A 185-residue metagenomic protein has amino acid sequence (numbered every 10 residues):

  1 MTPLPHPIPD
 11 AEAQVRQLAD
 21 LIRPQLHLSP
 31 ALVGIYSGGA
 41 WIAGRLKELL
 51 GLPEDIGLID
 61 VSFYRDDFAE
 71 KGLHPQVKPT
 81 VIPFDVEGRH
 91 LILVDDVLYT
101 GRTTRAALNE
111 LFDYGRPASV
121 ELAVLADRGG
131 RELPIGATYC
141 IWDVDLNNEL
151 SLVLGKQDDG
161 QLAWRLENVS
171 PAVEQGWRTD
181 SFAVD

Functional and structural regions predicted by a protein language model:
M1-L28: Active-site-facing substrate-recognition patch
T2-L4, N109-D185: PRPP-dependent phosphoribosyltransferase catalytic core
P24, E48, H74, I82-F84 (+1 more regions): Short secondary-structure boundary/capping segments
H27-Y36: Short glycine-rich phosphate-binding loop at a beta-alpha junction
I35-Y36, S62-Y64, A123-D127: Short loop/turn motifs enriched for small/polar and acidic residues
P53-L91, R102-R105, E132: Short, glycine/charge-rich flexible loops or terminal/linker lids adjacent to PRPP-binding catalytic cores
H90-F112, P117-S119: Internal catalytic or translocation cores that form aromatic/hydrophobic pockets or channels for amphipathic metabolites
